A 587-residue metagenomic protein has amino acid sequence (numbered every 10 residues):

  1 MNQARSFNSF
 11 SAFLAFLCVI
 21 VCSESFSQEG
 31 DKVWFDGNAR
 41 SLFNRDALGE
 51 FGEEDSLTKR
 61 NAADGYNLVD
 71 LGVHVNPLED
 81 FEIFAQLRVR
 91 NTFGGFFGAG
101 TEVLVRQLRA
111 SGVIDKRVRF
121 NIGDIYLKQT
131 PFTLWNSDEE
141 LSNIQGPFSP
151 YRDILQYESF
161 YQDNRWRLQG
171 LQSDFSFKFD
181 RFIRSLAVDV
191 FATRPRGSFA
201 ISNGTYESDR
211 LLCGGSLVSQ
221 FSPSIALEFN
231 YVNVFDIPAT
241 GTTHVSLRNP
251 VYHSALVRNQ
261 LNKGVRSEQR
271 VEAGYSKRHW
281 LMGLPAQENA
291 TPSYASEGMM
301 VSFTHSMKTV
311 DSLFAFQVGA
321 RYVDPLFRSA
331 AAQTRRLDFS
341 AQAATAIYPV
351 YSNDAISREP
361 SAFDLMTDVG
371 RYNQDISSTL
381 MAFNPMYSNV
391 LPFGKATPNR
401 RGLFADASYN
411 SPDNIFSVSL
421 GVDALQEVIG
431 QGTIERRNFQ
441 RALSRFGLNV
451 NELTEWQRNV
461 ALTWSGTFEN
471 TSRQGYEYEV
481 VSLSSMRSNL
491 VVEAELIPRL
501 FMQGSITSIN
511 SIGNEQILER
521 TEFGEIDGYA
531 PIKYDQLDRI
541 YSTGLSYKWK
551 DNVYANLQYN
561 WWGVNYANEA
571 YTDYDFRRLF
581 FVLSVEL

Functional and structural regions predicted by a protein language model:
N2-F13: Bacterial N-terminal signal peptides that target proteins for export
S11-C22: Bacterial N-terminal signal peptides
S23-S27: Sec/Tat signal peptide C-region and signal peptidase I cleavage site
Q28-L57, D64-N67, V75, E79-A85 (+3 more regions): Transmembrane beta-strand segments of Gram-negative outer membrane beta-barrel proteins
R40-F43, E53-L57, G123-V218, E228-R248 (+5 more regions): Surface-exposed coil loops of outer-membrane beta-barrel proteins
R60, R88-Q107, A200-Y206, S276 (+1 more regions): Outer-membrane beta-barrel proteins
Y66, Q86, T243-L587: Exposed, low-structure sequence patches enriched in small/polar residues
H74-T193, S219-F221, S302-T309, L313-L326 (+2 more regions): Outer membrane beta-barrel
